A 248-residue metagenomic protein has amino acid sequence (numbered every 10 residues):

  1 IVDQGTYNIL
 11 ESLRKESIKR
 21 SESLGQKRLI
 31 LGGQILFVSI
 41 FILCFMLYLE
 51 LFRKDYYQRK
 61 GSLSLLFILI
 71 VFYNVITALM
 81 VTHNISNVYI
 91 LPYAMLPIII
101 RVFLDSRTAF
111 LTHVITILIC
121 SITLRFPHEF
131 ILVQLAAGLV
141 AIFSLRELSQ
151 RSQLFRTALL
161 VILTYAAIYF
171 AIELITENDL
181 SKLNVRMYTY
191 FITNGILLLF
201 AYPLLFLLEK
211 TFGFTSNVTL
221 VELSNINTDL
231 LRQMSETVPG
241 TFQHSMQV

Functional and structural regions predicted by a protein language model:
I1-V38: Extracytoplasmic
V2-T6, Q58-K60, Q150: General structural signal for secondary-structure boundaries
L24, I42-L43, H83-S86: A conserved hydrophobic secondary-structure block that centers on an alpha-helix together with its immediately flanking
Q26, F67-L69, M187: Short low-complexity stretches enriched in small and charged residues
I42-F67: Juxtamembrane interface at the cytosolic side of transmembrane helices
E50-Y57, F72-A78, T82-F242: Generic detector of multi-pass transmembrane helix bundles and their immediately adjacent loops in polytopic membrane
